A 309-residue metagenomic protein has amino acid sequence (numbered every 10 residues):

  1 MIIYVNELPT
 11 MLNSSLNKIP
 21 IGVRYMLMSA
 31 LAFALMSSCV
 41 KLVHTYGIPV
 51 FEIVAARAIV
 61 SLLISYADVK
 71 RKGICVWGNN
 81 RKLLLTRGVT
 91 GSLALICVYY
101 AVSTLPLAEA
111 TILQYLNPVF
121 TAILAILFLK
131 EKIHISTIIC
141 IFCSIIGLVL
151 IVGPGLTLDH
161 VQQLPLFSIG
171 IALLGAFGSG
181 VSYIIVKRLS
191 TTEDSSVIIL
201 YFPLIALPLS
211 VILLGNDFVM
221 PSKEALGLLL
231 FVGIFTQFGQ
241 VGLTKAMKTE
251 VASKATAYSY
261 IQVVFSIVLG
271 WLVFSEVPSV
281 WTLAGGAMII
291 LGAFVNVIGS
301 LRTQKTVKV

Functional and structural regions predicted by a protein language model:
M1-Y25, A122-F177, T191, I290-V309: Juxtamembrane helix-loop boundary signature in multi-pass membrane transporters
L12-S15, S61-N80, L148-V161, A206-A225 (+2 more regions): Membrane-interface helix-cap regions at the ends of transmembrane helices in multi-pass membrane proteins
I21, Y46-L93, G178-S182, Y201-N216: Transmembrane alpha-helices of multi-pass small-molecule transport proteins
I21-S29, V69-C97, L166-G175, M220-F238: Loop-to-transmembrane-helix transition segments
L31-L35, G88, S92-I96, P118-I123 (+6 more regions): Hydrophobic/small/kink-forming positions within alpha-helical transmembrane segments of polytopic membrane proteins
A110-L116, L189-I205, Q240-L272: Helix-helix packing/entry segments at the starts of transmembrane helices
P118-F142, V264-A284: C-terminal transmembrane-helix exit sites in multi-pass transporters
L158-F218, K308-V309: Transmembrane alpha-helical segments that form core, pore/gating elements of small-molecule transporters/exporters
